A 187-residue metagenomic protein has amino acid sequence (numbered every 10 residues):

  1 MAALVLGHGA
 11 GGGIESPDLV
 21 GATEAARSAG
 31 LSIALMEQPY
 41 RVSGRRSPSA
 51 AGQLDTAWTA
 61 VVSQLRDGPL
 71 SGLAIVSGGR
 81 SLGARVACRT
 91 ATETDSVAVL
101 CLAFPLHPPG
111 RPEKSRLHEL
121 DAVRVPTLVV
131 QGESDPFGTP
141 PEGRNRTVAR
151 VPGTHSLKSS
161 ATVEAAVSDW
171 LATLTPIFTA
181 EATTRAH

Functional and structural regions predicted by a protein language model:
M1-A74, R150, A166: Serine-hydrolase catalytic machinery in alpha/beta-hydrolase-like enzymes
I14, G132, P136-E142, K158: Conserved alpha/beta-hydrolase "acid-adjacent" motif
S32, R144-L157: Catalytic histidine neighborhood in serine/cysteine hydrolases with alpha/beta-hydrolase-type architecture
G52, S159-T173: Post-His helix in hydrolase/transferase enzymes
G72, V76-S77, V99: Conserved alpha/beta-hydrolase fold motif
G79-A87: Gly/Ala-rich beta-loop-alpha elbow adjacent to hydrolase catalytic centers
D95-G110: A conserved short beta-strand
V123-R124, V129-Q131, D135, R150: Short beta-strand/loop motif that positions the catalytic acidic residue of the alpha/beta-hydrolase fold
